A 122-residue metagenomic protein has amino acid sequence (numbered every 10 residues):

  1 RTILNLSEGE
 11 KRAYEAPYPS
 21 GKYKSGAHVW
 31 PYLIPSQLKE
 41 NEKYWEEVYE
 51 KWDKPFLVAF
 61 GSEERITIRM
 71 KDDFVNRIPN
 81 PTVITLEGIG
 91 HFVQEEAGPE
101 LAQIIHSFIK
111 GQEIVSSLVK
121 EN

Functional and structural regions predicted by a protein language model:
R1-L6, A13-P19, W30-Q37: Helix-loop "lid/cap" segments that line or gate small-molecule binding pockets
S7, T67-I68, Q94: Alpha-helix N-cap/helix-start motif
K11-E15, H28, V75, A102 (+1 more regions): Non-transmembrane alpha-helical segments in soluble domains of secreted/periplasmic/extracellular proteins
A16, G61, G88: Active-site donor-binding loop signature of nucleotide-sugar glycosyltransferases
P17, R77, E95: Conserved catalytic core of Hanks-type protein kinase domains
K22-R77, T82-T85: Conserved serine/cysteine hydrolase catalytic core
P81-N122: Catalytic active-site module of serine/aspartate enzymes centered on a nucleophile-bearing elbow/loop
